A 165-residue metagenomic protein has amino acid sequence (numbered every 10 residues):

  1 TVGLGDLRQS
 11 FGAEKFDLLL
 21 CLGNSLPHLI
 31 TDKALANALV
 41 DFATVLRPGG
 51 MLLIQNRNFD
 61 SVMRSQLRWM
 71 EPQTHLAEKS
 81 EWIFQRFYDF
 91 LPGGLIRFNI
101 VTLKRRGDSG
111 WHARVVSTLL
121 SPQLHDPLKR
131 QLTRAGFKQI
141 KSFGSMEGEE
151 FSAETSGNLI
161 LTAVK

Functional and structural regions predicted by a protein language model:
G5: Cofactor-binding loops of NAD(P)H-dependent oxidoreductases, dominated by short-chain dehydrogenase/reductases
R8-L18: A short acidic, Gly/Pro-enriched loop at the edge of an enzyme's catalytic core that lines a small-molecule cofactor
F16-A34: A short SAM/SAH-binding and catalytic strip from SAM-dependent methyltransferases
A34-M51: A short glycine-rich, Lys/Arg-flanked "PGG" loop and its adjoining helix->strand segment in the class I
L52-L53, Q139: A short hydrophobic/small-residue beta-strand
N56-K129: SAM-dependent methyltransferase
L119-K165: C-terminal lobe and adjacent flexible extensions of AdoMet/dcAdoMet transferase-like proteins
